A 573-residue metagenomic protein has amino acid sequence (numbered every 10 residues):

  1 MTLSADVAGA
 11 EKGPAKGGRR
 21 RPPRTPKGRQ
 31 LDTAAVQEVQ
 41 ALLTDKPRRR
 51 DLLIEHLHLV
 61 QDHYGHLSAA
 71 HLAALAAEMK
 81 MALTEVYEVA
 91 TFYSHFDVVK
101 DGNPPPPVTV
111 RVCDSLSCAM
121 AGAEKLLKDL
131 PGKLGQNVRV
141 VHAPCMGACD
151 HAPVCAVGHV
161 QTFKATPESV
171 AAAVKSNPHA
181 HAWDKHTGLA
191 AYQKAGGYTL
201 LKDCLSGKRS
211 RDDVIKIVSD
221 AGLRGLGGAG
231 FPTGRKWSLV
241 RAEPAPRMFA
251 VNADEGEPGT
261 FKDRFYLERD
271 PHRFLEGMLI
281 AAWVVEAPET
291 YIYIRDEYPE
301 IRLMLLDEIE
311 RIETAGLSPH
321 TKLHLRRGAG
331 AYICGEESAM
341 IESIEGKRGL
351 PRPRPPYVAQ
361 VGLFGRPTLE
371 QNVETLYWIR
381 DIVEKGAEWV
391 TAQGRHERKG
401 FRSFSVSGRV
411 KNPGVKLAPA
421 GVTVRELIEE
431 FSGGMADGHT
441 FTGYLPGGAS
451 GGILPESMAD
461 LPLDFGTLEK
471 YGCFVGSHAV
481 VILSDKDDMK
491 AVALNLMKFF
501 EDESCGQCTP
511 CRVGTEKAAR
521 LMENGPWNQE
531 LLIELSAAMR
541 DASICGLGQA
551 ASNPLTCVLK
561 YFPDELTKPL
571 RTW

Functional and structural regions predicted by a protein language model:
K16-V110, D114-M146, D150-A180, T199-D220 (+8 more regions): Ferredoxin-type iron-sulfur electron-transfer modules in oxidoreductases and energy-metabolism complexes
Y93, D270-V284: Histidine-anchored nucleotide/phosphate-binding helix
V157-H159, S407, K411-P413, P446-G447: Short strand-turn-strand beta-turns centered on an Asx-Gly dipeptide
Y192-T199, V251-D263, V358-L363, S405-V410: Gly-rich Lys/Arg/Thr-decorated short loops/hinges at beta-loop-alpha junctions or inter-strand turns that position
C204-E243, T391, S405, L417-A418 (+1 more regions): Accessory "access/gating" subregions that flank catalytic or transport cores
K236, T290, G433-G448: Short loop-to-beta-strand transition segments
G277-L279, A420-A436: Short amphipathic, charge-patterned alpha-helical segments
R302-A420, S432: Hydrophobic alpha-helical positions that pack around
